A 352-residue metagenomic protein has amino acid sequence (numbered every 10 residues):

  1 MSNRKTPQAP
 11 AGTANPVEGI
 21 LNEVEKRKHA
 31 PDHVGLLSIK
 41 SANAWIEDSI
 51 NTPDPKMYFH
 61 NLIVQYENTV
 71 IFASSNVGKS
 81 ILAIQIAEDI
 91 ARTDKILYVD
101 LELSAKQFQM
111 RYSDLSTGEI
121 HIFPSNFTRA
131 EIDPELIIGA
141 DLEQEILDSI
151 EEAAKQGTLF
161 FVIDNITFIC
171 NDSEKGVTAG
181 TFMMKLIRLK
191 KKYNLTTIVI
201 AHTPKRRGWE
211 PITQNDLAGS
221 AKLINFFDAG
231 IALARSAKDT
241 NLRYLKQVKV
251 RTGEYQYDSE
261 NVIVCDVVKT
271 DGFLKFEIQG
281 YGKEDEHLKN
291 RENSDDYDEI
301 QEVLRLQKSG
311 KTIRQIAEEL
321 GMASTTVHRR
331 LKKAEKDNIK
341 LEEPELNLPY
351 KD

Functional and structural regions predicted by a protein language model:
N3-S38, A154-Q156, K192, A237-D352: C-terminal regions of RecA-like/P-loop NTPase motor modules
K26-G118: The Walker A/P-loop phosphate-binding site
P53-D54, Y58-F59, T93-T181, G282: Conserved inter-motif catalytic segment of the P-loop NTP-binding fold
D54, Y66, L82, E145 (+3 more regions): Short, conserved clusters of charged catalytic residues that mark active-site and nucleotide-handling motifs
I63, Y98, D164, F227 (+1 more regions): Conserved RecA-like P-loop NTPase ATPase core
V70-I71, N76, I81, T93-D94 (+2 more regions): Phosphate-binding/switch region of NTP-binding enzymes
I84, E88, I150-A154, I187 (+1 more regions): A structural alpha-helix within SAM-dependent methyltransferase catalytic domains
F108, W209-E210, K336: Short Asp/Glu-rich motifs
